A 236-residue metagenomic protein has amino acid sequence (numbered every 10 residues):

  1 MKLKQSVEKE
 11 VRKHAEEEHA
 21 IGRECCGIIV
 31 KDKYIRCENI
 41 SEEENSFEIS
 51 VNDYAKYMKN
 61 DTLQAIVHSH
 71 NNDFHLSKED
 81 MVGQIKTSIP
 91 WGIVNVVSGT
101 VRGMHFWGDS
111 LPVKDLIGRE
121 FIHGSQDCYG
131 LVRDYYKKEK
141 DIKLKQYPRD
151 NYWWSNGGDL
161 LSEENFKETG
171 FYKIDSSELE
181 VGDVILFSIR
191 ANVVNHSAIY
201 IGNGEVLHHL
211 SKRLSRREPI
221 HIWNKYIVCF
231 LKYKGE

Functional and structural regions predicted by a protein language model:
M1-L63, N71-D109: Conserved beta-strand-loop surface patch within small alpha/beta domains used for substrate/adaptor or ligand engagement
G92-V94, H209, Y233: Generic beta-sheet signal
L116-I122: Second-shell loop/turn segments in exported
I122-E139: Active-site nucleophilic cysteine motif
D141-W153: Short acidic alpha-helical/loop segments enriched in Asp/Glu that coordinate divalent cations
D150-R216, I220-H221: ...with weaker cross-activation on analogous glycine-rich loops/strands in unrelated enzymes
E218-E236: Glycine- and charge-enriched low-complexity intrinsically disordered segments
